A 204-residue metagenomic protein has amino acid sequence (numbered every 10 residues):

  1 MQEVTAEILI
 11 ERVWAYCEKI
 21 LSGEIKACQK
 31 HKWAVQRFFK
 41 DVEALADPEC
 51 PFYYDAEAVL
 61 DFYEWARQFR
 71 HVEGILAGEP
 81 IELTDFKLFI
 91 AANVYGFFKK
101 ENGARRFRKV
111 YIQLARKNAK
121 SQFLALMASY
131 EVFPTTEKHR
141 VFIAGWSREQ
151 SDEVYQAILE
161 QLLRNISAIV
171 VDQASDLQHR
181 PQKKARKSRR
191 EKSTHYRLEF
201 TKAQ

Functional and structural regions predicted by a protein language model:
Q2-Q204: Phosphate/NTP-binding elements of NTP-utilizing enzymes
